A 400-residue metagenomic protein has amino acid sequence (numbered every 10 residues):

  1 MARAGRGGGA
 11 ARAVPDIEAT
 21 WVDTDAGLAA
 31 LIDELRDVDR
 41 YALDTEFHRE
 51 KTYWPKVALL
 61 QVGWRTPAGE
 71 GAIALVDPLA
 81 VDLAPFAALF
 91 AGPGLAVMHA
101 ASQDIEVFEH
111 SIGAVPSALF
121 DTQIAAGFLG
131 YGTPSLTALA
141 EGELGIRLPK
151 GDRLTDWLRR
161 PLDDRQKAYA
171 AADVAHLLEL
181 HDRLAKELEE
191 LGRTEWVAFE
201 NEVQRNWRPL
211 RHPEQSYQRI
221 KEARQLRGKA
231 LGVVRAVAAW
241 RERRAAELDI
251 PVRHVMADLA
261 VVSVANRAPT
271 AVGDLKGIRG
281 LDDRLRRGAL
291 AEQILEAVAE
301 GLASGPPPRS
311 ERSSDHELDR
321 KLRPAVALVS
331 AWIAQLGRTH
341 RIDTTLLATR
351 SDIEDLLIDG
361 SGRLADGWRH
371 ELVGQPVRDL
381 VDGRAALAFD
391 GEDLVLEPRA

Functional and structural regions predicted by a protein language model:
M1-Y41, T45: N-terminal accessory regions of nucleic-acid-interacting proteins
V14-W21, Q61-L178, D182-A185, Q204-R208 (+1 more regions): Active-site-proximal helix-loop-helix substrate-binding element of RNase H-like nuclease domains
A30-I32, E50, A84-A88: Short, flexible, glycine/charge-rich loop motifs used to bind or transfer phosphoryl groups or to couple energy/partner
V38-Y53, L60, D173: Gly/Thr-rich phosphate-binding beta-strand-loop-beta motif of the actin/hexokinase/Hsp70
Y53-K56, A101: Short, basic and Ser/Thr-rich N-terminal targeting/leader segments
A58-L60, L248: Structural beta-strand/beta-sheet cores of well-ordered domains, especially the beta-sheet scaffolds that support
D164, V174, L180, L184-A400: Accessory DNA-binding and partner-docking regions appended to nucleic-acid-acting proteins, especially the terminal
